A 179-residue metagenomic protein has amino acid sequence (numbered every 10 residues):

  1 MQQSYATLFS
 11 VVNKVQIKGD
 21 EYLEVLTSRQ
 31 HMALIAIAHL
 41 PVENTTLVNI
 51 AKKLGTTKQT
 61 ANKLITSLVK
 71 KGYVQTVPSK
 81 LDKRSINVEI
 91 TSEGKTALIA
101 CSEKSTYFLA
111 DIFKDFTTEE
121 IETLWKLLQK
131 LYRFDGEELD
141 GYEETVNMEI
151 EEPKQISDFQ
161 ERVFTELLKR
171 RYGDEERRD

Functional and structural regions predicted by a protein language model:
M1-E24, Y73, T165-D179: N-terminal leader segment of winged-helix/HTH proteins
V11, R29-A33, E93, E120: N-terminal positioning helix adjacent to the helix-turn-helix/winged-helix DNA-binding module
V15-G19, L54, A97, C101-F116 (+1 more regions): Alpha-helical linker/hinge and terminal dimerization helices associated with HTH transcriptional regulators
I17-T57: N-terminal helix-turn-helix DNA-binding core of bacterial DNA-binding proteins
L34, I50, I65-K71: Basic amphipathic alpha-helical segments that dock to polyanions
S67-K126: Charged, amphipathic alpha-helical coiled-coil/dimerization segments
E119-D179: C-terminal regulatory/oligomerization modules of transcriptional regulators
